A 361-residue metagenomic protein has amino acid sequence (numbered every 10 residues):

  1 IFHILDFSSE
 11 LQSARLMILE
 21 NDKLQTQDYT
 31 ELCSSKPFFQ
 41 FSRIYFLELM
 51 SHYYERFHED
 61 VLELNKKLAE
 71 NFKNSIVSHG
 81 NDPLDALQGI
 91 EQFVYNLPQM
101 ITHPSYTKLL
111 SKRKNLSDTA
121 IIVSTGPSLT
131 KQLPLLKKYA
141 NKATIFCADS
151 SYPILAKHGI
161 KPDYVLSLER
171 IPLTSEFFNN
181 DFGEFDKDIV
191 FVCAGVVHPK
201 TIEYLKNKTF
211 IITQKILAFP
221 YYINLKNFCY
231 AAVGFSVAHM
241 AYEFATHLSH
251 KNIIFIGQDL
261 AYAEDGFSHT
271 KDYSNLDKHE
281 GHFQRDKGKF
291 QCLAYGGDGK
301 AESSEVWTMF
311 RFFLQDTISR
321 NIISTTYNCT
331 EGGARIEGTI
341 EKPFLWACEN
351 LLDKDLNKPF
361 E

Functional and structural regions predicted by a protein language model:
I1-I122, P127-T144, K157-H158, L173-I189 (+3 more regions): N-terminal donor/sugar-recognition subdomains of glycan-related enzymes, prototypically the membrane-proximal stem
T144-C147, K161-R170, V190-V192, T209-Q214 (+2 more regions): Short hydrophobic/aromatic-enriched beta-strand-loop microsegments
D149-Y152, S167-T174, G195-V197, Q214-A218 (+2 more regions): Short, acidic/turn-prone active-site loops that include or flank metal/cofactor- and phosphate-binding residues
S151-Y152, G159-E169, A245-H269: Glycine-rich phosphate/pyrophosphate-binding loops and their adjacent beta-strand/loop elements at enzyme active sites
K161-Y164, E169, D181, N207-T209 (+2 more regions): Short secondary-structure boundary/capping segments
P199-L260: Active-site/ligand-binding-proximal alpha/beta "capping" segment
D265-G296: Active-site phosphate/oxyanion-binding loops
